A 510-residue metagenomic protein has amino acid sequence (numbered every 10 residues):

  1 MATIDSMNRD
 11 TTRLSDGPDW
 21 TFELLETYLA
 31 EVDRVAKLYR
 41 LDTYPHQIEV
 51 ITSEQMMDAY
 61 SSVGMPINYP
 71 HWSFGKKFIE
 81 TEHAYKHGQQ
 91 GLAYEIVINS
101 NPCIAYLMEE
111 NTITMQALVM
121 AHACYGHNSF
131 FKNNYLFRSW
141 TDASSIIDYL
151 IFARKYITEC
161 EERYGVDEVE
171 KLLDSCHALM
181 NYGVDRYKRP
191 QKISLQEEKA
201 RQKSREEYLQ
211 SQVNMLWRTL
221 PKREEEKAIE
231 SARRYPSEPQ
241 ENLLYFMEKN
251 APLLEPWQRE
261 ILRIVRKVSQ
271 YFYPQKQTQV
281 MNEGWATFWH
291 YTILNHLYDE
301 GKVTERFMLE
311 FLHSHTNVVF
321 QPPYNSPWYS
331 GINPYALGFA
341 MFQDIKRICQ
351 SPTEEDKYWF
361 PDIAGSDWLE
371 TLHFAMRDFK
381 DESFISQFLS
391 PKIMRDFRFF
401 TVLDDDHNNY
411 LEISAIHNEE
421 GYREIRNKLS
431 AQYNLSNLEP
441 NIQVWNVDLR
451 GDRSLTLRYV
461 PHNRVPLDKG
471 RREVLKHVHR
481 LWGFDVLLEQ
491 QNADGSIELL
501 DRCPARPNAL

Functional and structural regions predicted by a protein language model:
D5-N8, E23-C103, W217-L254, L488-D494 (+1 more regions): Auxiliary, metal-adjacent structural segments of Zn-dependent hydrolase domains
G17-T21, L107-E110, D142-D148, I229 (+6 more regions): Fold-level signature of zinc-dependent metallopeptidase catalytic domains
P102-V119, F272-T278: Short pre-active-site segment immediately N-terminal to the catalytic Zn-binding motif
C103, E110, T114, F130 (+2 more regions): Non-catalytic terminal regions of proteins
M120-S129, W285: Active-site His/Glu-centered metal-binding helix of metallohydrolases
F130-I193, E197-K199, E283, T287-G301 (+1 more regions): Post-HExxH zinc-binding segment in Zn-dependent metallohydrolases
R154-T158, K171-L254, Q258-L262, S326-Y422: Well-ordered beta-sheet/strand-loop patches within structured domains
I229-S330, P334-Y335, F339: Long, internal scaffold/assembly segments composed of regular secondary structure
